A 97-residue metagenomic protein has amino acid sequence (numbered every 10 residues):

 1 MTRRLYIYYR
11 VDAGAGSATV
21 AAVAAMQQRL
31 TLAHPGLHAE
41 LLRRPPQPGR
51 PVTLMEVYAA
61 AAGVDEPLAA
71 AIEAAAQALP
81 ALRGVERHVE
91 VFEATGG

Functional and structural regions predicted by a protein language model:
M1-A70, E90-G97: Short S/T/G/P-rich N-terminal loop/turn motif that feeds into the first structured element of a domain
Q27-T31, A74-R83: A common structural junction motif
L79-E93: Acidic/histidine-enriched active-site and ligand-binding environments that engage anionic O-linkages
